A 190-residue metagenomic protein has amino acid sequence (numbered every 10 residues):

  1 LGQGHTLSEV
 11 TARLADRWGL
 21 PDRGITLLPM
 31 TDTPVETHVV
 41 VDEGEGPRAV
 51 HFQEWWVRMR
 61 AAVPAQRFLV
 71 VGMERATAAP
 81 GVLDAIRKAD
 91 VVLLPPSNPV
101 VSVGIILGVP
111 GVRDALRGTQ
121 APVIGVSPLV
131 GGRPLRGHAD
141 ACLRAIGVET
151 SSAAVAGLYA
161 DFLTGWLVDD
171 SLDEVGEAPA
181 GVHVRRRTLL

Functional and structural regions predicted by a protein language model:
L1-V70: Electropositive, gly/pro-rich neighborhoods at or near active sites that engage anionic ligands
Q66-I86: Active-site glycine-rich loop that binds ribose-phosphate moieties when present
G72-R75, P99-V109: Active-site glycine- and acidic-residue-rich loops that bind and position anionic ligands or nucleotide-like cofactors
A89: An anion/phosphate-binding loop that grips the pyrophosphate of nucleotide cofactors and donors
L93-P95, I124, L167: Structural motif
S97-V101, L129-G131, L172-D173: Short glycine-rich anion-binding loops that position phosphate/pyrophosphate groups of nucleotides and phosphorylated
I106-I146: Redox- and metal-dependent alpha/beta enzyme cores, enriched for Fe-S-associated oxidoreductases and cofactor-handling
R136-L190: C-terminal functional extensions of proteins
